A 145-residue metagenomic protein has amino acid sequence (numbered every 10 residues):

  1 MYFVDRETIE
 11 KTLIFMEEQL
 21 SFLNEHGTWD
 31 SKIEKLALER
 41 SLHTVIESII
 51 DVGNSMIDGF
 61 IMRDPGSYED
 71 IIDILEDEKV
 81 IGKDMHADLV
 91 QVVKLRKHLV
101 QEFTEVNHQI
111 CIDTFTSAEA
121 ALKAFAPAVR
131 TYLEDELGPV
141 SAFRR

Functional and structural regions predicted by a protein language model:
M1-R145: Solvent-exposed interaction patches of small proteins and small membrane subunits
